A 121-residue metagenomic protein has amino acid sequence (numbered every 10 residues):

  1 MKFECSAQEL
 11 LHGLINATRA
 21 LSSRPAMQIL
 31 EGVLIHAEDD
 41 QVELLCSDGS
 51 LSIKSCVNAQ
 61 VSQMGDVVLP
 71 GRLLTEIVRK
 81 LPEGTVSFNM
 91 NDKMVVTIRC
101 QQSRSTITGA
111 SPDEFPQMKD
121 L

Functional and structural regions predicted by a protein language model:
M1-L121: Structural preference for solvent-exposed beta-strand-turn elements and adjacent flexible terminal/loop segments within
